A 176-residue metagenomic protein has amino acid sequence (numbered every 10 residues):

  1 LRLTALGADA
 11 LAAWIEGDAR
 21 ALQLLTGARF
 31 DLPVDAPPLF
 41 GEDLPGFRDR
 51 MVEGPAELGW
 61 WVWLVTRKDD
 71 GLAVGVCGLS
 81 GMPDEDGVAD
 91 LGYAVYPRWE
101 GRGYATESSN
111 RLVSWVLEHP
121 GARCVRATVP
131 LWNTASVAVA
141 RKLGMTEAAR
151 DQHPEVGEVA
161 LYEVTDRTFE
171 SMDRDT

Functional and structural regions predicted by a protein language model:
L1-D90, V95-R98, R111-H119, W132 (+1 more regions): GNAT-family acyltransferases
T106, W132-A148: Conserved active-site alpha-helix within GNAT-family acetyltransferase domains
V125-V129: Conserved hydrophobic beta-strand within the GNAT/NAT acetyltransferase core sheet that lines the active-site cleft
